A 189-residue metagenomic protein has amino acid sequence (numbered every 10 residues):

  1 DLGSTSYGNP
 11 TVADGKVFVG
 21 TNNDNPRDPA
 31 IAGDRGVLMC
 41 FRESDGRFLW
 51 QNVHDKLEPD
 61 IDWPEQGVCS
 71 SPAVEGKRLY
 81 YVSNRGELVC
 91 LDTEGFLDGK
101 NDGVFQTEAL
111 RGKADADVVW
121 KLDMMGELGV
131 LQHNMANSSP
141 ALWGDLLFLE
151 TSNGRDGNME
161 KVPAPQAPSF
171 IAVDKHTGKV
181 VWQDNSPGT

Functional and structural regions predicted by a protein language model:
D1-T189: Noncatalytic, solvent-exposed loop/strand surfaces of beta-propeller-type extracellular/periplasmic domains
